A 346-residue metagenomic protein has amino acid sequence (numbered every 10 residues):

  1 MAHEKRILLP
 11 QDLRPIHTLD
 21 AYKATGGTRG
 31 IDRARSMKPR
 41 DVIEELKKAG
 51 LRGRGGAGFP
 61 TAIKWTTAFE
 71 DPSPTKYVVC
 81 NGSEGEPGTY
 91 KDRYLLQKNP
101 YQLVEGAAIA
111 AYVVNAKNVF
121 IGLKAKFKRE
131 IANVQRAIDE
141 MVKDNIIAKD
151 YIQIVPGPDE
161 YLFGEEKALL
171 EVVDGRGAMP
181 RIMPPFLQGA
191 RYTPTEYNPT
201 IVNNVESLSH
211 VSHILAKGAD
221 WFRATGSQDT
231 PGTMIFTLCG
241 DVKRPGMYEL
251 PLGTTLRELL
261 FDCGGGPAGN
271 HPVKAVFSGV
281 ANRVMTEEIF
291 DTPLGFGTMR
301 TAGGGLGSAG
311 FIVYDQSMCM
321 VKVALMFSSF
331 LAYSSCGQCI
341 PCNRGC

Functional and structural regions predicted by a protein language model:
M1-A49, Y112, A116-I121, G232 (+4 more regions): Iron-sulfur (Fe-S) cluster-binding modules
Y22-T28, C80-D92, R191-P194, T237-V242: Gly-rich Lys/Arg/Thr-decorated short loops/hinges at beta-loop-alpha junctions or inter-strand turns that position
R29-E45, P74-K76, G82, K91-L96 (+7 more regions): Ferredoxin-type iron-sulfur electron-transfer modules in oxidoreductases and energy-metabolism complexes
A34-K76: N-terminal glycine-rich phosphate/pyrophosphate-binding loops that anchor nucleotide-derived ligands and cofactors
K48-A62, Y161-F163, K274-R283, G304 (+1 more regions): Local cysteine-cluster metal-coordination motifs and their immediate loop/turn environment, predominantly Fe-S cluster
K64, V119, G264-V280: Short loop-to-beta-strand transition segments
N99-V113: Histidine-anchored nucleotide/phosphate-binding helix
I131-L252, G264: Hydrophobic alpha-helical positions that pack around
